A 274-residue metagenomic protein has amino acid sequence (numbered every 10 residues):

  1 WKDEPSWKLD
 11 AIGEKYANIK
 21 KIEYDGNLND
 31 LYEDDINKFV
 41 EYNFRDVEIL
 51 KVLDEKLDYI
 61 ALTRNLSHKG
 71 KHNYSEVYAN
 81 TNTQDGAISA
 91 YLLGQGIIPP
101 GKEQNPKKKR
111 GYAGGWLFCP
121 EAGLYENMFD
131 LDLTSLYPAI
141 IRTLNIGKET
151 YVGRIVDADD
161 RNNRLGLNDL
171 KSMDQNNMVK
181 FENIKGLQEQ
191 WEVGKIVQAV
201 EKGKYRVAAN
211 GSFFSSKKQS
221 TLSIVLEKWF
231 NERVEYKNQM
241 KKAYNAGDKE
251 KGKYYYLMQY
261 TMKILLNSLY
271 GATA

Functional and structural regions predicted by a protein language model:
W1-V47: Active-site-proximal helix-loop-helix substrate-binding element of RNase H-like nuclease domains
W7-A11, K15, E48-K51, S135 (+3 more regions): Residues on a specific face of well-ordered alpha-helices
I12-Y16, D30-L31, Y91, K228-E232 (+2 more regions): Residues that form generic nucleotide/phosphate-binding pockets
E23, K108-Y112, Y205-A209: Short hydrophobic/aromatic-rich motifs at helix boundaries and adjacent loops
D30-I155, R161-N162, L167-D169, M173 (+1 more regions): Common nucleic-acid-contacting/processivity interface regions adjacent to the catalytic cores of nucleic-acid enzymes
L133, G147, A158-A274: Conserved catalytic core of nucleic-acid polymerases
